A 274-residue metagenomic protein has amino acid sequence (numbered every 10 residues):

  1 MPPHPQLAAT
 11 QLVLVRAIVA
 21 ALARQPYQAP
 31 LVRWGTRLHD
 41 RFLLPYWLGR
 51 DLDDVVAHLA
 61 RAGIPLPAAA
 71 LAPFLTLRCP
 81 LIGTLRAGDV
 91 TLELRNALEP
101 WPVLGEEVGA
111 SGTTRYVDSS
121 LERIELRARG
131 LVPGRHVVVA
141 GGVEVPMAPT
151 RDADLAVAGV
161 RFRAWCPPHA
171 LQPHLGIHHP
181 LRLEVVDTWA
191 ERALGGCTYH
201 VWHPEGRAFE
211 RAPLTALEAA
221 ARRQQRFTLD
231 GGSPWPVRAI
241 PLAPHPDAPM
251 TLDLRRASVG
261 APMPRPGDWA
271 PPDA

Functional and structural regions predicted by a protein language model:
M1-A274: C-terminal accessory/tail domains of diverse enzymes
